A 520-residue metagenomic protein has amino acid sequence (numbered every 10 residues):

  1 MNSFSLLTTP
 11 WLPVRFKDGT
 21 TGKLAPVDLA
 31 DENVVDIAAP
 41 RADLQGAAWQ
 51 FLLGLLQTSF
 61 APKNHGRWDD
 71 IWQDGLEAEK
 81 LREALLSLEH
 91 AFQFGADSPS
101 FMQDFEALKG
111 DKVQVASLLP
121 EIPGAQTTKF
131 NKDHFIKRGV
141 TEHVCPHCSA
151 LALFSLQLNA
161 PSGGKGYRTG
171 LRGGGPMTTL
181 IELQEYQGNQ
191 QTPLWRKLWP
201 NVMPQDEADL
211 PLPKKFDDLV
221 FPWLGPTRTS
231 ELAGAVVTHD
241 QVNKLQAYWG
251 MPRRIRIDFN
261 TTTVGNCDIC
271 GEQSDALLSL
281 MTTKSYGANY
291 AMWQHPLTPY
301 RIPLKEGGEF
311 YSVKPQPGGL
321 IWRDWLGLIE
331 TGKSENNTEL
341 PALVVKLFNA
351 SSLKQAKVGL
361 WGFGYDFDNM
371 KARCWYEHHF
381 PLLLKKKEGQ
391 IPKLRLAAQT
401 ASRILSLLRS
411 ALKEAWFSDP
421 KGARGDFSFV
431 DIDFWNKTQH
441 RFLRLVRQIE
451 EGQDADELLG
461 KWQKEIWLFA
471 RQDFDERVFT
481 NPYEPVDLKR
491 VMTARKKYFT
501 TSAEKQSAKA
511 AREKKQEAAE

Functional and structural regions predicted by a protein language model:
M1-T128, S155, A160-E520: Extended alpha-helical scaffolding segments
N64-R67, T141, P146: Extended, noncatalytic alpha-helical scaffold/tether regions
K137-V140, T261-T262: Flanking scaffold residues of small Cys/His-coordinated metal-binding clusters
C145-C148, C270: Short Cys/His-rich metal-coordination motifs, predominantly Zn2+-binding knuckles/fingers
